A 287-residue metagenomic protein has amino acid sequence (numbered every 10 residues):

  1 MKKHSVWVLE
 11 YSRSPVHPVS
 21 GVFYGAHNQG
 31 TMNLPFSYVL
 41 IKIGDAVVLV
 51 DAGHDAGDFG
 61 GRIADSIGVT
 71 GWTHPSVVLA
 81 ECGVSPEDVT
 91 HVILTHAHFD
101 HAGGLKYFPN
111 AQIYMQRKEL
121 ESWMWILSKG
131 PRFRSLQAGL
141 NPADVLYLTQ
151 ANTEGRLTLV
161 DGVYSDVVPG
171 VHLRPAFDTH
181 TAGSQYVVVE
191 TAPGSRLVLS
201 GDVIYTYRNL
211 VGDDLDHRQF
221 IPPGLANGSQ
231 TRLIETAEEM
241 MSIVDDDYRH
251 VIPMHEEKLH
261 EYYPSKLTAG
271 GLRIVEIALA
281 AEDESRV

Functional and structural regions predicted by a protein language model:
M1-D58, R62-D65, V163, E239 (+2 more regions): Zn-dependent metallo-beta-lactamase
V8, Y38-K42, D161-P193: Core dinuclear metal-dependent hydrolase active-site scaffold
V48-V50, I93, L197-L199, I252: Residue-level marker for buried hydrophobic side chains located in beta-strands that build the well-ordered beta-sheet
A52-D55, A97, E119, D178-T179 (+2 more regions): Active-site metal-binding loops of divalent metal-dependent hydrolases
F59-G61, T206-L225, G270-V275: Active-site gating loops and adjacent loop-to-helix segments of metal-dependent hydrolytic enzymes
D65-M115: Active-site metal-binding motif and surrounding structural segment of the metallo-beta-lactamase
T70-V84, D88, K118-P175, L225-Y248 (+1 more regions): Metallo-beta-lactamase
D166-V167, V188-E190, S195-L197, Y207 (+1 more regions): Divalent-metal (often Zn2+) His-rich catalytic cores of metallo-beta-lactamase-fold enzymes
